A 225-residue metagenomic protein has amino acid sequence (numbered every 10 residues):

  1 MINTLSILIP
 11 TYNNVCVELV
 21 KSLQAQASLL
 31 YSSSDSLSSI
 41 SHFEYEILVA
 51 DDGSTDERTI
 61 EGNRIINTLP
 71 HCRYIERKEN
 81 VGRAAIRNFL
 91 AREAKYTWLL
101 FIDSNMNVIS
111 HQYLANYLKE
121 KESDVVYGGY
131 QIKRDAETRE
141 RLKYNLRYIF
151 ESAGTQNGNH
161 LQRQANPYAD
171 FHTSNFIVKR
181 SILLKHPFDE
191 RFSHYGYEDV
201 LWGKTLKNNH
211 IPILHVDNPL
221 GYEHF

Functional and structural regions predicted by a protein language model:
L5-S22, Q26: A conserved hydrophobic helix/loop-capping motif in glycosyltransferases and polysaccharide synthases
L23-E76: Acidic donor-binding segment of Leloir-type glycosyltransferases
R77-A94: Glycine-rich, basic loop-to-helix element that forms the pyrophosphate-binding segment of sugar-nucleotide handling
L99: Short aromatic/hydrophobic "clamp" motif used to bind/position activated sugar donors
H111-K143: Conserved donor NDP-sugar-binding/catalytic core segment of glycosyltransferases
L146-Y168: Short, flexible, basic/aromatic active-site loop/helix in glycosyltransferases
S193, I211-F225: Active-site donor/metal-binding and catalytic loop motifs of nucleotide-sugar-dependent glycosylation enzymes
Y195-W202: Acidic donor-binding loop at a coil-to-helix junction in glycosyltransferase catalytic cores that engages
